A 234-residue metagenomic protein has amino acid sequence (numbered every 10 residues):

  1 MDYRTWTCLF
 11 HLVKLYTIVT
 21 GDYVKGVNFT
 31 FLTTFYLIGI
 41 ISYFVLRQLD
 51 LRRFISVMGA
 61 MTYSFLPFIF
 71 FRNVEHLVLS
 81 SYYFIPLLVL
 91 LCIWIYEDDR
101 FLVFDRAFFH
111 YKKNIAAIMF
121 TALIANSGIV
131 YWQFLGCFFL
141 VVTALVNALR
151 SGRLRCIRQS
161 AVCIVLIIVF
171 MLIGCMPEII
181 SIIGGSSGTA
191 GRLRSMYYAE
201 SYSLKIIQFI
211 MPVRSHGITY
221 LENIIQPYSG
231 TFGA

Functional and structural regions predicted by a protein language model:
M1, I167-T219: Aromatic-rich transmembrane-lumenal/periplasmic boundary elements in polytopic membrane proteins
M1-I38, M61-Y82, P86, A199-A234: Membrane-interface coil-to-helix junctions
C8, G21, R53, Y111 (+4 more regions): Juxtamembrane loop-helix boundary motifs flanking transmembrane segments in multi-pass membrane proteins
K14, W94, C163, S181 (+1 more regions): Charged/polar, solvent-exposed surface patches and flexible loops
L32-L49, F54-L149, C163-G174, E178: Membrane-embedded helix bundles of polyisoprenyl
G59-A60, G136-F139, Q159-S160, I183-G185 (+2 more regions): Composition- and surface-driven signal marking solvent-exposed, interaction-prone regions in large proteins
T121-A122, I167-I168, S195, Y228-G233: Generic recognition of flexible, low-complexity loop/linker segments
S151-V162: Membrane-interface helix-loop-helix junctions at transmembrane boundaries of multi-pass membrane enzymes, predominantly
